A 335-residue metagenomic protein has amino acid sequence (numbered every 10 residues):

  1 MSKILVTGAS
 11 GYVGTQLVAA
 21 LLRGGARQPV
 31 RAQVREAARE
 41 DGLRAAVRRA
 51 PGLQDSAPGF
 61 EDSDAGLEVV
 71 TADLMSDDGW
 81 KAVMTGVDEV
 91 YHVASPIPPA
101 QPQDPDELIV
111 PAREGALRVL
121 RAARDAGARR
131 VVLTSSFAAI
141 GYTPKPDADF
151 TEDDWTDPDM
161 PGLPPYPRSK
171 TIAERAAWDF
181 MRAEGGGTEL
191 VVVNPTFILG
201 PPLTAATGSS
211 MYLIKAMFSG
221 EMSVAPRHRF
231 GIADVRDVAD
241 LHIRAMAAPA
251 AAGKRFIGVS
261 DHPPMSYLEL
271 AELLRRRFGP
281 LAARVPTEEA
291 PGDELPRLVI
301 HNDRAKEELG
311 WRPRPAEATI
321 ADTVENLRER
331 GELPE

Functional and structural regions predicted by a protein language model:
S2-R27: N-terminal Rossmann NAD(P)H-binding glycine-rich loop of SDR-like oxidoreductase domains
A37-R39, R48-E114: NAD(P)H-binding glycine-rich loop region in Rossmannoid oxidoreductase-like domains and their noncatalytic homologs
H92, P96, Q101-P164: Conserved Rossmann-fold NAD(P)-dependent oxidoreductase catalytic core, especially the SDR/UDP-sugar
Q101-P102, D157-L163, T204-A205, S210-D237: A conserved pocket-lining segment of Rossmann-fold NAD(P)-dependent short-chain dehydrogenase/reductase
M160-L190: Active-site Tyr-X1-5-Lys
E184-T188, G200-L213, A245-F256: Glycine/proline-rich active-site loop of Rossmann-fold NAD(P)-dependent oxidoreductases
R229, D240-P291, D322-L327, G331-E335: Mid/C-terminal beta-alpha module of Rossmann-like enzyme folds, strongest in SDR-family dehydrogenases/epimerases
P291-R312: Conserved C-terminal active-site "lid" loop/helix of NAD(P)H-dependent oxidoreductases that clamps the redox cofactor
